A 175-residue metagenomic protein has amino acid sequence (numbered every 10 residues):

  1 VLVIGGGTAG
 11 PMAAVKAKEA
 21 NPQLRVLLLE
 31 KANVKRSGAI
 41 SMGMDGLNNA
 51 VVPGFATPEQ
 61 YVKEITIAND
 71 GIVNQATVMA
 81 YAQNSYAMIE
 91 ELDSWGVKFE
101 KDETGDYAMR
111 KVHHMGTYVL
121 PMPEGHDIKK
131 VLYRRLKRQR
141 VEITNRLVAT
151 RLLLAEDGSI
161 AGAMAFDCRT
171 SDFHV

Functional and structural regions predicted by a protein language model:
V1-L28: N-terminal Rossmann-like FAD-binding beta1-loop-alpha1 element of flavoenzymes
G10, K35, S171: Glycine-rich nucleotide phosphate-binding loop and flanking beta-alpha elements of Rossmann-like dinucleotide-binding
R25, K31-D167: Conserved N-terminal/central alpha/beta ligand/cofactor-binding core
R169-V175: Core beta-strand elements of the Rossmann-like FAD/NAD(P) dinucleotide-binding domain in flavoenzyme oxidoreductases
